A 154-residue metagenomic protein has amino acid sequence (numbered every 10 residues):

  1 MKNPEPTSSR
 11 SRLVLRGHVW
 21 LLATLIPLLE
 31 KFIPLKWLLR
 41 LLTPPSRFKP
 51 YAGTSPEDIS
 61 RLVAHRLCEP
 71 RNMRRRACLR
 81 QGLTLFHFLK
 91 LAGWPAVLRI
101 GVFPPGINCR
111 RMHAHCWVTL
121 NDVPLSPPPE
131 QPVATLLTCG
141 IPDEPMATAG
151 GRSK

Functional and structural regions predicted by a protein language model:
M1-S46, R61-A77, K90-A92, I100 (+4 more regions): N-terminal accessory/pre-domain segments preceding catalytic cores
H18, Y51, H65, H87 (+1 more regions): Histidine (H) residue identity feature
L41-A52, T119-V123, I141: Intrinsically disordered, low-complexity N-terminal segments that are enriched in acidic
A52-I59: A structural motif
A77-L83: Acidic, low-complexity glycine/serine/threonine-rich segments
T84-K154: Hydrophobic/aromatic-rich core segments of domains that either
